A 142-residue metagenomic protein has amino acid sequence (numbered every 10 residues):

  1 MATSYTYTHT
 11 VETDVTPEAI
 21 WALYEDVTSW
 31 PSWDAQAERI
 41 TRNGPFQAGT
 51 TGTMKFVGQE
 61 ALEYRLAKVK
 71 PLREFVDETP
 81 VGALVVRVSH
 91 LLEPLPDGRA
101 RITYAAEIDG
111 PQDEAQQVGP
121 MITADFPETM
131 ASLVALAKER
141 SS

Functional and structural regions predicted by a protein language model:
M1-E12, L95, A124, A135 (+1 more regions): Hydrophobic-ligand-binding modules of eukaryotic lipid transfer/binding families
M1-T41: Hydrophobic ligand-binding cavity/cleft-lining segments
T8-T10, A61-E63, R87-S89, A105: Well-ordered beta-strand positions in beta-sheet-rich domains
T13, G58-E60, I108-G110: Beta-strand elements of well-folded, non-transmembrane domains
D14-P17, K68-L72, L91-R101: A short, structured loop/turn motif at beta-sheet edges
S32, T41-R87, E128, L136-S141: Glycine-rich portal/gate segments that line the openings of hydrophobic small-molecule binding cavities
P71, G82-L84, L95-D97, E107-P111: Short coil/turn motifs at secondary-structure junctions
A106-S142: A conserved amphipathic terminal alpha-helix motif
